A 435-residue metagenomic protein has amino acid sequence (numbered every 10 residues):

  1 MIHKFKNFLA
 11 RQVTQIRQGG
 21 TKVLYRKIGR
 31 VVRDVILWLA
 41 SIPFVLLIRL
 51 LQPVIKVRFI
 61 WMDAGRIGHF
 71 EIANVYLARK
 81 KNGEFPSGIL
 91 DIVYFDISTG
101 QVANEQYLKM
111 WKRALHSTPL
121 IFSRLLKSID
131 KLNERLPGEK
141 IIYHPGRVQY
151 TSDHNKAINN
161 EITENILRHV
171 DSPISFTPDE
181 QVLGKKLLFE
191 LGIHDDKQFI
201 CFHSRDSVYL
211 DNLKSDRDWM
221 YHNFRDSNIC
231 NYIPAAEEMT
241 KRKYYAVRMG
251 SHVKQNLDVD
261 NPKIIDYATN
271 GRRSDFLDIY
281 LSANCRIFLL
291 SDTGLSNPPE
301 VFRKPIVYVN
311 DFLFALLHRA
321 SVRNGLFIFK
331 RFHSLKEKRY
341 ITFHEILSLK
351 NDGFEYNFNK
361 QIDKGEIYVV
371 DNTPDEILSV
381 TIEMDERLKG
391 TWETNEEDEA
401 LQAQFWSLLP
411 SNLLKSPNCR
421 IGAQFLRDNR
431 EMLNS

Functional and structural regions predicted by a protein language model:
M1-S435: N-terminal targeting/anchoring "stem" of glycan-biosynthesis enzymes
